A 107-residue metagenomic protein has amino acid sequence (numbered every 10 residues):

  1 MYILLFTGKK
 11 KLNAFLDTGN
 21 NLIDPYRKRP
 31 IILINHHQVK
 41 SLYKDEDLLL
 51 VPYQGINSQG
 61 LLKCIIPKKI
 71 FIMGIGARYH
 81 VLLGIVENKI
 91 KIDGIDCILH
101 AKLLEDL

Functional and structural regions predicted by a protein language model:
Y2-F6, K10-F15, D47-L107: Aspartyl protease catalytic core from the pepsin/retropepsin fold
F6-S41, H100: Aspartyl protease active-site motif detector
